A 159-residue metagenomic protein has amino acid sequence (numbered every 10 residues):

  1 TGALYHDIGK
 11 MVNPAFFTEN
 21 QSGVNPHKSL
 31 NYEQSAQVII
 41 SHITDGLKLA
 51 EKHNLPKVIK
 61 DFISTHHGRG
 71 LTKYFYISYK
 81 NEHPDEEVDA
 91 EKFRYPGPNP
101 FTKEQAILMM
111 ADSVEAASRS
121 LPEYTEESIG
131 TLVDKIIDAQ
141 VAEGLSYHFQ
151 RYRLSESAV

Functional and structural regions predicted by a protein language model:
T1-E126, A139-E143: Divalent metal-dependent catalytic cores for phosphoryl transfer on phosphate-bearing substrates
A111, Y124, S128-V159: Long, compositionally biased intrinsically disordered regions
